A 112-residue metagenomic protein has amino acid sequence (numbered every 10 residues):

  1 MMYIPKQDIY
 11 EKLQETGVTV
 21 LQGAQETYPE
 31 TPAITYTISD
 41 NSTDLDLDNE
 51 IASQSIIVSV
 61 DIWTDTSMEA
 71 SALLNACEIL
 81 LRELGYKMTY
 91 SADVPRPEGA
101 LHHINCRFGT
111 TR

Functional and structural regions predicted by a protein language model:
M1-L21, T37-R112: Charged, amphipathic alpha-helical segments and their flanking helix caps
L21-Y28: Short acidic low-complexity segments
E30-T37: Short, well-ordered secondary-structure micro-motifs within conserved domains or adaptor modules
